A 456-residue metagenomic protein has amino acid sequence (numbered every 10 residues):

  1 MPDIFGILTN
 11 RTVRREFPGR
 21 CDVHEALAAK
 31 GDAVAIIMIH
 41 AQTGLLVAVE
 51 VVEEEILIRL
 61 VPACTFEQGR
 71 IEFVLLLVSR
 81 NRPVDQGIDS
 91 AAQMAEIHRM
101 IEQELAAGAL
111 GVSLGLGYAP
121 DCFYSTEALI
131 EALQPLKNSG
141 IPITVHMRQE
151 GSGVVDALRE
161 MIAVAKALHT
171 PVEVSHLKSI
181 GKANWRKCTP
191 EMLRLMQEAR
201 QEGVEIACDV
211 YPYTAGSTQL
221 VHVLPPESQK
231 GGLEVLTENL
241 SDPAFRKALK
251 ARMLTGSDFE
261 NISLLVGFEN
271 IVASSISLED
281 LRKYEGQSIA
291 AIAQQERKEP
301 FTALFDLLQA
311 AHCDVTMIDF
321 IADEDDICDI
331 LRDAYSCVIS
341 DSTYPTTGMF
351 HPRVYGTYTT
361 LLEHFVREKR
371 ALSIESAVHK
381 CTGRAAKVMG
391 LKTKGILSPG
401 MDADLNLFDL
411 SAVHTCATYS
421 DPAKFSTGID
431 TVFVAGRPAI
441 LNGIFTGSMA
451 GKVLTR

Functional and structural regions predicted by a protein language model:
P2-H24, A29: Extreme N-terminus nucleophile/cap motif
T9-T12, L27, I37-Q42, V52-I58: Low-complexity, glycine/proline/serine-enriched flexible coil segments that act as short hinges or interruptions within
L27-A28, V47, E54-I56, G69 (+1 more regions): Short, intrinsically disordered low-complexity segments enriched in Ser/Thr with adjacent Pro
R70, L77-A91, I97-A119, L129 (+4 more regions): Active-site neighborhoods of metal-dependent hydrolases
G108, H146, D209, R297 (+5 more regions): Divalent metal-coordination and catalytic microenvironments
A132-G140: Alpha-helix-loop-beta-strand connector modules within alpha/beta enzyme cores
D242, D329-Y335, S340-D341, Y355 (+1 more regions): C-terminal cap of metal-dependent C-N hydrolases
V315-I321, D325-I327, L372-V378, A386-A423: Acidic, glycine-enriched loop/beta-strand segments at the rims of small-molecule binding/catalytic pockets
